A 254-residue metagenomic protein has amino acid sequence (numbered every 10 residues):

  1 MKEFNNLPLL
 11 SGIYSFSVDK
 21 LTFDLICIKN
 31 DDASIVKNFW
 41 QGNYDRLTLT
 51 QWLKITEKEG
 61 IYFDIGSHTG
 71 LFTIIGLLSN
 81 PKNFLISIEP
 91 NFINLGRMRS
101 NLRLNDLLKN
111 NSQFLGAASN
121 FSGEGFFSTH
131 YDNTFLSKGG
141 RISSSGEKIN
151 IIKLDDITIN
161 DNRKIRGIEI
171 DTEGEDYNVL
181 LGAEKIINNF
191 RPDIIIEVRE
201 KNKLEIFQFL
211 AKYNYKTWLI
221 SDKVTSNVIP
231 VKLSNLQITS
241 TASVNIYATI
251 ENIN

Functional and structural regions predicted by a protein language model:
M1-N101, D106, N110, T158-N162 (+2 more regions): S-adenosyl-L-methionine
I13-Y14, N80-F84, I157-N254: Conserved acidic-Pro-Pro-aromatic motif
D24-I28, I151-I152, N227-L233: Short amphipathic beta-strand/extended segments with alternating polar/hydrophobic composition
I28-N30, F114-G116, I151, I220-D222: Conserved beta-strand termini and adjacent loop/short-helix elements that scaffold enzyme active sites in alpha/beta
W40-F63, E124-F126, K138-F190, K201-E205: Short internal loop-to-helix segment that lines adenine-nucleotide cofactor pockets
S67-T69, F92, N120, T172-G174 (+1 more regions): Short, glycine/acidic-enriched loop or turn micro-motifs at the edges of active sites
L71-I74, G96, G123, Y177-L181: Short N-terminal helix/helix-N-cap motif within the alpha/beta-hydrolase-1
R99-D155: S-adenosyl-L-methionine
